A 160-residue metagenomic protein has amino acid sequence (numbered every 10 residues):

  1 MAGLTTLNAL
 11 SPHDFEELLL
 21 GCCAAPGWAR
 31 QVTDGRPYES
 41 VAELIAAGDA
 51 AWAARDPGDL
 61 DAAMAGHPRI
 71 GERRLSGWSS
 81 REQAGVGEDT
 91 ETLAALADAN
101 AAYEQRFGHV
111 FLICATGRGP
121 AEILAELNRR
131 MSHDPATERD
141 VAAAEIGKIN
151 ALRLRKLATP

Functional and structural regions predicted by a protein language model:
M1-Y103, K148-P160: Aromatic-anchored, charged helix-turn/loop surface patch used as a conserved interaction hotspot
E88-P160: C-terminal non-catalytic interaction appendages of large macromolecular assemblies
